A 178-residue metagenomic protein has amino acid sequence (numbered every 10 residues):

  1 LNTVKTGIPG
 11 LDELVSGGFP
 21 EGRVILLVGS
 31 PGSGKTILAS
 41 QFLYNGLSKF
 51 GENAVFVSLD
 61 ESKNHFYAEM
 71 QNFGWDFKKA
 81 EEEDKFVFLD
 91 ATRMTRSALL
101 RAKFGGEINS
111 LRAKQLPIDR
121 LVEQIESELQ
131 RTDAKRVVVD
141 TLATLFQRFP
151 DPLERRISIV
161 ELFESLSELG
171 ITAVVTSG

Functional and structural regions predicted by a protein language model:
L1-K5: Dynamic helix-loop-helix/coil hinge segments at AAA+ ATPase domain boundaries and subdomain interfaces
T6-G18: Pre-Walker A adenine-sensing motif
I25-V28: Short hydrophobic/aromatic beta-strand immediately N-terminal to the Walker A/P-loop
S30-G105: Conserved P-loop
N53, K85, D133-R136, S167-T176: Loop/turn-to-beta-strand initiation segments
D60, T176-G178: A short beta-strand-to-loop transition that corresponds to the Sensor-1 phosphate-sensing loop of AAA+ P-loop ATPases
T95-S167: Phosphate-binding/switch loop-helix module in NTP-utilizing enzymes
